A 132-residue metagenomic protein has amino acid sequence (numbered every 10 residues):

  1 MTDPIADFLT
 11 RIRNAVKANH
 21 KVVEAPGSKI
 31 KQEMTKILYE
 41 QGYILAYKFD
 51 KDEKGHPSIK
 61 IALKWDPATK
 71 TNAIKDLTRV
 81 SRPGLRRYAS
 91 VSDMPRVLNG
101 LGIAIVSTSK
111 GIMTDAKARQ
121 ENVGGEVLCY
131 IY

Functional and structural regions predicted by a protein language model:
M1-Y132: Core subunits and conserved enzymes of cellular information-processing and envelope-translocation systems across
